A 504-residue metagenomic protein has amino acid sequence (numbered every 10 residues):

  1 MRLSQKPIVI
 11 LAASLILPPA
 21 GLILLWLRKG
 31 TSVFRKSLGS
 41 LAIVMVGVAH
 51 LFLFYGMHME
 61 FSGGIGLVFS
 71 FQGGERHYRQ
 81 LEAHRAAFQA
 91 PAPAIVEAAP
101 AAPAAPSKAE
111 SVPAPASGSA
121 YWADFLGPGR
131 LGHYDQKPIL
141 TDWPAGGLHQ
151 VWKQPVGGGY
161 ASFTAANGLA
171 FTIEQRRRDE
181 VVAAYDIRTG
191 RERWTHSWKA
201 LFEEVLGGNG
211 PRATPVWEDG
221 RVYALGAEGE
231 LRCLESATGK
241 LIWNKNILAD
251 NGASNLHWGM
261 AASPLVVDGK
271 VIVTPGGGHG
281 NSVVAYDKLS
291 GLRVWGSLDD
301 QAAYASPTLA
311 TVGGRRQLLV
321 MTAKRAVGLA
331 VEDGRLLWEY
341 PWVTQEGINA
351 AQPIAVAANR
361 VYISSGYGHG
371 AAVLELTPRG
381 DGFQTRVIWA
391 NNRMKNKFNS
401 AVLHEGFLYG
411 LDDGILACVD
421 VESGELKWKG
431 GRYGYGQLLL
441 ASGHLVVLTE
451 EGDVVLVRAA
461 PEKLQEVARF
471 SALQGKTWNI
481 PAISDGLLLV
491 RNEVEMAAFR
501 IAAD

Functional and structural regions predicted by a protein language model:
P7-W26: Hydrophobic, aromatic-rich membrane-embedded alpha-helical segments
R35-H58, Q72-G73: Internal/C-terminal transmembrane anchor helices
L67, G74, G127-R130, Q175-R177 (+9 more regions): Short loop/turn segments immediately following the C-termini of beta-strands
L67-P155, V181-A183, R188-E204, K240-A253 (+7 more regions): Aromatic (tryptophan-biased) beta-strands that constitute blades/sheets of beta-rich domains
G147, V151-T164, T195-V216, N244-V266 (+7 more regions): Extracytoplasmic beta-rich repeat domains
N167-G168, D219-G220, D268-G269, R315-R316 (+4 more regions): Short coil/turn segments that connect the beta-strands within blades of beta-propeller domains
H369-A371, G452, K476-D504: Blade-level signature of beta-propeller repeat domains, shared across WD40, Kelch, NHL, RCC1 and BNR/Asp-box propellers
H369-A371, R393-A459: Loop/turn-rich, solvent-exposed surfaces of beta-rich toroidal or solenoidal domains
